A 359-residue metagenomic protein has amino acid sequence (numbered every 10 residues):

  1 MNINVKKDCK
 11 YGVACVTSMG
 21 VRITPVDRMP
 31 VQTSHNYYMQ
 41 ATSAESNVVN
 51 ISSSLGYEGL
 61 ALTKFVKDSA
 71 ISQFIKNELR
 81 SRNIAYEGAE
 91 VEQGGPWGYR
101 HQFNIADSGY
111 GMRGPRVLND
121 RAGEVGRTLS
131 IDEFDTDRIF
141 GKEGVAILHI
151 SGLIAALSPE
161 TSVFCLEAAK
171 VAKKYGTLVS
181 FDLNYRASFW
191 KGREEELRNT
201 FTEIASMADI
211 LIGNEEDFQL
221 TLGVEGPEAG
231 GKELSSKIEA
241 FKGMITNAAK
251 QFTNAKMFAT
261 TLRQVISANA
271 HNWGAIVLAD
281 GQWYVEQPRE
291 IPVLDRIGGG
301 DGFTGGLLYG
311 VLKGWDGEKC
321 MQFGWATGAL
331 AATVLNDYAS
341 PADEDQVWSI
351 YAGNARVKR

Functional and structural regions predicted by a protein language model:
M1-V31, N36: Positively charged, low-complexity intrinsically disordered leader regions
Q32-T42, T246, Y284-G298: Short pre-catalytic strand/loop immediately N-terminal to key active-site residues, enriched for Gly-Thr
N36-S46, T63-F65, E90-G98, D295-G299 (+1 more regions): Active-site nucleophile and cofactor-binding loops and adjacent substrate-binding regions of central metabolic enzymes
Q40, N47-L60, S81, G310-K313: Alpha-helix C-terminal capping segments
E58-G152, D345-R359: Conserved N-terminal subdomain of the carbohydrate kinase-like
G59, Y86, V179-F181, I212: Hydrophobic beta-strand scaffold residues
F189-D280: Conserved phosphate/ATP/ADP-binding segment of small-molecule kinases
A268, Y284-G353, V357: Conserved post-catalytic alpha-helical subdomain immediately downstream of the catalytic base and nucleotide-binding
